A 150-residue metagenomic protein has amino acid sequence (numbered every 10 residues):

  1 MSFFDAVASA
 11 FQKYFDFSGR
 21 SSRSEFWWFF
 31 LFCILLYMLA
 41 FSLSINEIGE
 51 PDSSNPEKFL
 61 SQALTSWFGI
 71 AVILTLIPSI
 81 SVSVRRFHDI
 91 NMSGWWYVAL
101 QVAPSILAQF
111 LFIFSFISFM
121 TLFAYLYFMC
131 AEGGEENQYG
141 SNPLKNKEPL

Functional and structural regions predicted by a protein language model:
M1, E57-K58, M120: Low-complexity, intrinsically disordered regions enriched in charged/polar residues
M1-F32, S79-W95, L126-L150: Membrane-interface extramembranous regions at the lipid-water interface
D5-A6, F59, T65-S66: Generic signal for short, ordered secondary-structure residues within or immediately flanking folded domains
S24-G49, Q62-S83, S93-M129: Hydrophobic alpha-helical transmembrane segments in multi-pass membrane proteins
N46-P51, G134-E136: Helix-to-loop transition at the C-terminal end of transmembrane segments
P51-S61: Perimembrane loop-to-helix junctions flanking transmembrane segments
